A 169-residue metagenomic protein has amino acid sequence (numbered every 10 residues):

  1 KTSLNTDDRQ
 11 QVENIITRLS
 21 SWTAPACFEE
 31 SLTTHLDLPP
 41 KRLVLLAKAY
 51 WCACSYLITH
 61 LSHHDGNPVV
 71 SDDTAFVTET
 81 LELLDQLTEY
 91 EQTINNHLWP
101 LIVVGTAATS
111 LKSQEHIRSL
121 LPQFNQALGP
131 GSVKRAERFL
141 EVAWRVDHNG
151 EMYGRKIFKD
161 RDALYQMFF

Functional and structural regions predicted by a protein language model:
K1-W99, V103-Q126: Cytosolic regulatory protein-protein interaction regions
Y90, I94-L98, L111-F169: C-terminal region signature
